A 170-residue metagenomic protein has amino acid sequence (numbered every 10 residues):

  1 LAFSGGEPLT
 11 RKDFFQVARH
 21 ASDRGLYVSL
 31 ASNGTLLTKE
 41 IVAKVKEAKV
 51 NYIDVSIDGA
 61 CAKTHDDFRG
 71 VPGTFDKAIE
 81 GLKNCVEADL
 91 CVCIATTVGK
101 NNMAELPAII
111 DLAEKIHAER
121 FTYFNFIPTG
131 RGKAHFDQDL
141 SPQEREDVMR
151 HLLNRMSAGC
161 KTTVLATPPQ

Functional and structural regions predicted by a protein language model:
L1-H135, S141: Radical SAM/AdoMet-radical enzyme domain recognition
G130-Q170: A C-terminal junction/extension of Radical SAM enzymes
